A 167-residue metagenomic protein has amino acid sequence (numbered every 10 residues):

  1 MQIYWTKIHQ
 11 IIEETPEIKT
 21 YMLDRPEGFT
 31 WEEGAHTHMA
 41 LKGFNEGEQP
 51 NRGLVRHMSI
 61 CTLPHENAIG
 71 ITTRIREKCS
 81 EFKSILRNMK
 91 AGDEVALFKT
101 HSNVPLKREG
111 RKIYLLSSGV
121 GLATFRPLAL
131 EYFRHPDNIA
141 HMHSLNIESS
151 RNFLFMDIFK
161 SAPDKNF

Functional and structural regions predicted by a protein language model:
Q2-A91, E148-S149: Ferredoxin-reductase
T72, K78-F167: FNR/FR-type flavoprotein reductase catalytic core
